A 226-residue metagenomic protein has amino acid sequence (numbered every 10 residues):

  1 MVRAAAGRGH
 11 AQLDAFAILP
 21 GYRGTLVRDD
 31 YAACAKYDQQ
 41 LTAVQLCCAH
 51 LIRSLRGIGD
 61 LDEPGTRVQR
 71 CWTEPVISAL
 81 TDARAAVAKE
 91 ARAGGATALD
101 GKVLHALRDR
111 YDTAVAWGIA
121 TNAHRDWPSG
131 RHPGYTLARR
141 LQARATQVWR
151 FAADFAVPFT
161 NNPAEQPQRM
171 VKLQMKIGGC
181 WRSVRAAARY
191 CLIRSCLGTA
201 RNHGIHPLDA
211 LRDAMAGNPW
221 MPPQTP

Functional and structural regions predicted by a protein language model:
M1-P226: Catalytic center-proximal scaffold of phosphoryl-transfer enzymes
